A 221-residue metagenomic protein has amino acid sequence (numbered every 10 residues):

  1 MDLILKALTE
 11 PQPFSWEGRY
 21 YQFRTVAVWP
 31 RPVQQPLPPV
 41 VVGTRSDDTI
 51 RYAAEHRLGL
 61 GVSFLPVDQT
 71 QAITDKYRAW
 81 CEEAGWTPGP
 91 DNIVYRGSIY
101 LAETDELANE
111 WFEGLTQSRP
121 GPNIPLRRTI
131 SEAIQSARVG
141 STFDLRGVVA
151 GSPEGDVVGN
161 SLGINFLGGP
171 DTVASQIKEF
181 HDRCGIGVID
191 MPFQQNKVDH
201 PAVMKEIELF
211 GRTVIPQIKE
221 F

Functional and structural regions predicted by a protein language model:
M1-W29, D68-I186, K219-F221: An alpha-helical appendage that flanks or caps ligand/catalytic pockets
V33-P39: A local structural motif
V40-G43, L58-V62, D91-S98, G187-M191: Hydrophobic faces of well-ordered beta-strands that scaffold small-molecule active sites in alpha/beta enzyme cores
R45-I50, A54-P66, I73-T74: A conserved active-site cap/scaffold subdomain adjacent to cofactor or substrate pockets
L58-G59, L162-G163, M191-K197: Glycine- and acidic
F64-L65, P192-V203: Glycine-rich, proline-tolerant flexible connector loops at the mouths of alpha/beta enzymes
E103-L107, D199-L209, K219: Short glycine/threonine-rich loop-to-helix capping motif typified by GTGT followed within a few residues by an Asp-Pro
